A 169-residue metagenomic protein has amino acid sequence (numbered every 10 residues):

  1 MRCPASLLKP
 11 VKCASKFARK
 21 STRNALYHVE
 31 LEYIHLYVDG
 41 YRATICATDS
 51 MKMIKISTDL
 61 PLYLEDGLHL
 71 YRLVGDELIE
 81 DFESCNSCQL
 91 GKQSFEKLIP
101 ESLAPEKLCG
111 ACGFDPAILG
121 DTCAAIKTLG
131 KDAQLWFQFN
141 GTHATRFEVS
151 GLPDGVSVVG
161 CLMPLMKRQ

Functional and structural regions predicted by a protein language model:
M1-Q169: DNA polymerase processivity clamps
